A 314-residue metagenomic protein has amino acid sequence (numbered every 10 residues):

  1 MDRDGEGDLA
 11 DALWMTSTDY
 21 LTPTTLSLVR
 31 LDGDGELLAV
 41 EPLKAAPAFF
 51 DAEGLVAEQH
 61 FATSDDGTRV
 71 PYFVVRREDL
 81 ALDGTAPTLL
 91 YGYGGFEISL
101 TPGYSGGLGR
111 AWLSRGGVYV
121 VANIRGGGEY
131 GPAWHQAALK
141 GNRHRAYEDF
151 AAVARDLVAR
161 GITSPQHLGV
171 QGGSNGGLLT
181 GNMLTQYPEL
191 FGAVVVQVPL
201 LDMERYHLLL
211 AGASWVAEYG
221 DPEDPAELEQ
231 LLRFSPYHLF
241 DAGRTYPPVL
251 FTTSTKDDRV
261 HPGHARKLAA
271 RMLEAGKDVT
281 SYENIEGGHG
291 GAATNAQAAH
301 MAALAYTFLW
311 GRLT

Functional and structural regions predicted by a protein language model:
M1-A81, I98, G107-R110, S114-R115 (+1 more regions): Non-catalytic accessory segments flanking enzyme active sites
A10, P23, D83-T85, P165 (+1 more regions): Short secondary-structure junction motifs
T18, Y91-G95, S174, S254-D257: Glycine-rich His-Gly loop
L26, A62, Y72, L90 (+3 more regions): Conserved hydrophobic/aromatic pocket- or pore-lining residues that grip, position, or stack substrates in active sites
V56, T68, A86, S164-Q166 (+1 more regions): Exposed loop/turn and edge beta-strand positions of beta-sandwich/beta-sheet ligand-binding modules
A81-P87, Y91-Y130: Short substrate-entry loop that stabilizes the transition state in hydrolases
V121-T314: Active-site-proximal cap/loop segments of hydrolase catalytic domains
